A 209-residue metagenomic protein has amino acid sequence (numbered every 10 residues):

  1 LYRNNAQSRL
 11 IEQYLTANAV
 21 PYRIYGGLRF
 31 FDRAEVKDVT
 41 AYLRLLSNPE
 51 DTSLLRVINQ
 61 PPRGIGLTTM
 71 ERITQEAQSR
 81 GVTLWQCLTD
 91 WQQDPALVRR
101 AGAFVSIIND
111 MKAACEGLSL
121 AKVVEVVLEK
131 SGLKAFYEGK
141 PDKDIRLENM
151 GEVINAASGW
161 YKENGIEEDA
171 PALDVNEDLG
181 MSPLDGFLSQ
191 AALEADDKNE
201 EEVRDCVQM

Functional and structural regions predicted by a protein language model:
N5-P21, R33, T40-M209: Conserved helicase C-terminal RecA-like lobe
L28-F31: Conserved phosphate-binding/catalytic loops in two-lobed NTP-binding clefts
